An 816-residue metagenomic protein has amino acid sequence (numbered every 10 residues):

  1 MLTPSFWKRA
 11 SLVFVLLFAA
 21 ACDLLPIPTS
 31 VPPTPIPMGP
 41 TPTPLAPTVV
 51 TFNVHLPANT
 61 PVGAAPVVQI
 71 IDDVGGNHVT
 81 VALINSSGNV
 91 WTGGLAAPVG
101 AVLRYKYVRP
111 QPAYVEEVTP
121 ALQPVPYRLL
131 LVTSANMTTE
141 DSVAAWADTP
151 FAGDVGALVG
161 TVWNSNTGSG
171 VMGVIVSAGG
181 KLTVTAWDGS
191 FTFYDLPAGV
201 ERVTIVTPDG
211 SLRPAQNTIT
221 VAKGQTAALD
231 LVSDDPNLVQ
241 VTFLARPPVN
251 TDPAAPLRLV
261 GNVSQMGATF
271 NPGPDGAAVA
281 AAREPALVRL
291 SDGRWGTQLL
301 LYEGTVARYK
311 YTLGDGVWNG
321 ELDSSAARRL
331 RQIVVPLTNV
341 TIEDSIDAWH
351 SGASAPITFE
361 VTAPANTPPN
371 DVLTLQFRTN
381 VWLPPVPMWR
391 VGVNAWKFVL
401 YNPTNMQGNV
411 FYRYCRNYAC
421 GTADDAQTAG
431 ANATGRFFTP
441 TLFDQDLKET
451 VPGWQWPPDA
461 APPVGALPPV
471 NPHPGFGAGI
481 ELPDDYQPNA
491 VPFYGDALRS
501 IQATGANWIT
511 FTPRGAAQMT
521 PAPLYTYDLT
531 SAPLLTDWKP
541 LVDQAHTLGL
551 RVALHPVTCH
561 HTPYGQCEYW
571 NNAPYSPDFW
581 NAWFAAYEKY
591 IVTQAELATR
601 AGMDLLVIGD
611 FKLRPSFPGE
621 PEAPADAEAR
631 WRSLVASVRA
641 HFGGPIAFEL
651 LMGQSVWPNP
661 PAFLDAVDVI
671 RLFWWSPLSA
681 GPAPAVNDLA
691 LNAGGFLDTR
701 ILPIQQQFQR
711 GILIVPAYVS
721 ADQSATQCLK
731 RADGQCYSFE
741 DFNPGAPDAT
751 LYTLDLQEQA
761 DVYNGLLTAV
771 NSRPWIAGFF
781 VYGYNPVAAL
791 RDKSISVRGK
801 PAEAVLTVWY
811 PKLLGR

Functional and structural regions predicted by a protein language model:
C22-T48, P463-P469, R816: Ser/Thr-rich, Proline-interspersed low-complexity disordered segments
N53-G63, A152-M172, F243-P253, F359-P369: Structural motif
L56-G100, P110-L130, V249-G304, G314-V334 (+2 more regions): Aromatic-rich carbohydrate-binding modules that target alpha-glucans
P110-F151, P208-L229, D234, L313-G352 (+1 more regions): Structured interaction patches on ligand/partner-binding surfaces of diverse proteins
A466-N471, K730, Y737-G745, L751-G765 (+2 more regions): Aromatic-rich peripheral "rim/lid" segments of glycoside hydrolase catalytic domains that contact and position glycan
F493-A517, L605: Catalytic domains of carbohydrate-active enzymes, especially glycoside hydrolases
Y525-D537, P563-D665, W674, S679-L689 (+1 more regions): Active-site cleft segment of glycoside hydrolase catalytic domains centered on the general acid/base Glu
L534, P540, H555, A625-A629 (+7 more regions): Glycoside hydrolase catalytic-domain groove-lining segments
